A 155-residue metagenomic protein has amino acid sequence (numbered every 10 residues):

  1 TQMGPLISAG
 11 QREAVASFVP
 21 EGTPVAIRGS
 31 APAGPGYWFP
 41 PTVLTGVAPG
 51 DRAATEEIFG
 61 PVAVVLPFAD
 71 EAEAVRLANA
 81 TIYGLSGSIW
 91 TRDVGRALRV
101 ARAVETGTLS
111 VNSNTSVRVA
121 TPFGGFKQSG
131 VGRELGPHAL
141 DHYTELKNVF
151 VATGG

Functional and structural regions predicted by a protein language model:
Q2: Oxyanion/phosphate-interacting regions
L6-A16: Short beta-strand to alpha-helix junction loop
S8, P32-A33: Poly-acidic low-complexity segments
S17-T23: Helical element adjacent to the flavin cofactor pocket in flavoenzyme catalytic cores
T23-S30: Short secondary-structure junctions
A31, W38-G155: Conserved C-terminal structural/oligomerization subdomain of aldehyde/semialdehyde dehydrogenase
